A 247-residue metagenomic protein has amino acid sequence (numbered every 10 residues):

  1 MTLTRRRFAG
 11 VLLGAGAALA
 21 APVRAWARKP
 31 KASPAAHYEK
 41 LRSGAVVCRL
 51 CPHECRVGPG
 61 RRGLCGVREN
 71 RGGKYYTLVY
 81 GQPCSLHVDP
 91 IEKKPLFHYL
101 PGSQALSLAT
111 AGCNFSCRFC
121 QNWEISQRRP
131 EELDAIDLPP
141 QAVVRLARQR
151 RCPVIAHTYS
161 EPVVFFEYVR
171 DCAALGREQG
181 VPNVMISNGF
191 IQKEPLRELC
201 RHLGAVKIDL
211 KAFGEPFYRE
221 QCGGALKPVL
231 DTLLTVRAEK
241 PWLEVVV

Functional and structural regions predicted by a protein language model:
M1-A15: N-terminal secretory signal peptides and thylakoid transit peptides that target proteins across membranes
G16-P22: Hydrophobic h-region of N-terminal signal peptides that target proteins for export in Gram-negative bacteria
P22-V57: C-terminal segment of N-terminal export signals and the immediately downstream linker at the start of the mature
V46-V67, A111-W123: Local cysteine-cluster metal-coordination motifs and their immediate loop/turn environment, predominantly Fe-S cluster
N70-A205, G214: Conserved Radical SAM active-site core
A135, E220-P228: Alpha-helix N-cap and loop-to-helix initiation/capping positions
K227-V247: Conserved C-terminal portion of the radical SAM core fold that forms the substrate/S-adenosylmethionine-binding
